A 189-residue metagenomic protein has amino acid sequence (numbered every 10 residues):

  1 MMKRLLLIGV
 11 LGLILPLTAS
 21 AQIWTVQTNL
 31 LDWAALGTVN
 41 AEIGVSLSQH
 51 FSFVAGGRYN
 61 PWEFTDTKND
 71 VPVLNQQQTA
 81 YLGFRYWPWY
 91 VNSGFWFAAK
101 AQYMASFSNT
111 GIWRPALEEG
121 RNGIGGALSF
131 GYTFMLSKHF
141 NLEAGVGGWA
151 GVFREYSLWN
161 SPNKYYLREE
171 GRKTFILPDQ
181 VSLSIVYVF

Functional and structural regions predicted by a protein language model:
M1-L5, A21: Positively charged n-region of N-terminal signal peptides that target proteins for export
L6-V10: Sec-dependent signal peptide hydrophobic core
L15-A21: Sec/Tat signal peptide C-region and signal peptidase I cleavage site
Q22-W24, A35-V39, L74-A80, G120-G126 (+1 more regions): Residues that define the transmembrane beta-barrel architecture of outer-membrane proteins
I23-V26, T65-T67, G111-P115, K164-E170: Extracytoplasmic loops and strand-loop junctions of Gram-negative outer membrane beta-barrel proteins
T25-E42, N60: Solvent-exposed loop/turn segments connecting transmembrane beta-strands in outer-membrane beta-barrel proteins
V45-E143, S184-Y187: Gram-negative (and chloroplast) outer-membrane scaffold detector with strong preference for beta-barrel transmembrane
S137-F189: Predominantly the C-terminal beta-signal and adjacent terminal strand-loop region of outer-membrane beta-barrel
